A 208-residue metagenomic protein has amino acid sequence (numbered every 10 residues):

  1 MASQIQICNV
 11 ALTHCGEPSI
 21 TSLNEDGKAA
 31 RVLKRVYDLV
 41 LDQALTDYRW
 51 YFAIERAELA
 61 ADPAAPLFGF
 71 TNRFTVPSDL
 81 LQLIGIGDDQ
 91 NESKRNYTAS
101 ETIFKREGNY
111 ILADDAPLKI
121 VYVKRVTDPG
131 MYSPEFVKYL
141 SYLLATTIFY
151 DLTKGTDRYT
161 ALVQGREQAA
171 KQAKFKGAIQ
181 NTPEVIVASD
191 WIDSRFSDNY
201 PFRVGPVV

Functional and structural regions predicted by a protein language model:
M1-A2, L23-K34, V126-K138: Short, charged/polar micro-motifs that form catalytic or ligand-binding hotspots
M1-L23, P201-V208: Short, intrinsically disordered N-terminal pre-domain segments
Q6-I7, E92-V208: Internal mixed-charge
V10, H14, R35-T46, Q168-K176: Alpha-helical scaffold segments in carbohydrate-active enzymes
E17, E25, E55-L59, R125: An acidic- and aromatic-residue-enriched active-site/binding cleft used to recognize and process polar
I20-A30, G155-T160: Short, surface-exposed loop/turn segments at secondary-structure junctions
R31-E107, Y132-I148, L152: Divalent metal-cofactor coordination and adjacent catalytic microenvironments
